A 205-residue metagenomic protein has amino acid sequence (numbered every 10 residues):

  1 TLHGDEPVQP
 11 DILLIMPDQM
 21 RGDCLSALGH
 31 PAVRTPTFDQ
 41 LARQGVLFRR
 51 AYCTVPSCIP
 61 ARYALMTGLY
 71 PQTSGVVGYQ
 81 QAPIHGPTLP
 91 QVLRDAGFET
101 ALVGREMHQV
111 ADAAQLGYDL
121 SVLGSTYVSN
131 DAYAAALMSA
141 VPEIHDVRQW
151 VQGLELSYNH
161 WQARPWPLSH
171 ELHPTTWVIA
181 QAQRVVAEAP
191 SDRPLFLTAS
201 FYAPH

Functional and structural regions predicted by a protein language model:
T1-H205: Formylglycine-dependent sulfatase
